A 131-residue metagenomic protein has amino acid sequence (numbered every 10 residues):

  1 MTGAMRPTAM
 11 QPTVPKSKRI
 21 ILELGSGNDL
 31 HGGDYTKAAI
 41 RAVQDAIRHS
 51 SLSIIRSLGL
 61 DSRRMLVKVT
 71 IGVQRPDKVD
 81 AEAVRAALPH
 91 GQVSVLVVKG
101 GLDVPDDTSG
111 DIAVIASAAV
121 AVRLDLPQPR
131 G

Functional and structural regions predicted by a protein language model:
M1-K18: Terminal low-complexity, intrinsically disordered regions
P7, H31, V104-P105: Intrinsically disordered, low-complexity, compositionally biased regions/tails
P12-K16, L58-R63, A87-P89, S109-V114: Solvent-exposed alpha-helices and their adjacent loops that cap or buttress functional pockets in soluble metabolic
V14-G59, R75-V79, A121-G131: Conserved mixed alpha/beta catalytic, RNA-binding, or beta-rich assembly cores of soluble enzyme, regulatory
R19, R64-K68, I115-A119: Broad gene-expression machinery/nucleic-acid interaction feature
A39-Q44, A86-G91, A116-S117: Short, low-complexity, polar/charged sequence segments that are solvent-exposed and flexible
R64-D106: Mid-chain, well-packed structural core segment of small domains
H90-G131: C-terminal edge-of-domain segments
